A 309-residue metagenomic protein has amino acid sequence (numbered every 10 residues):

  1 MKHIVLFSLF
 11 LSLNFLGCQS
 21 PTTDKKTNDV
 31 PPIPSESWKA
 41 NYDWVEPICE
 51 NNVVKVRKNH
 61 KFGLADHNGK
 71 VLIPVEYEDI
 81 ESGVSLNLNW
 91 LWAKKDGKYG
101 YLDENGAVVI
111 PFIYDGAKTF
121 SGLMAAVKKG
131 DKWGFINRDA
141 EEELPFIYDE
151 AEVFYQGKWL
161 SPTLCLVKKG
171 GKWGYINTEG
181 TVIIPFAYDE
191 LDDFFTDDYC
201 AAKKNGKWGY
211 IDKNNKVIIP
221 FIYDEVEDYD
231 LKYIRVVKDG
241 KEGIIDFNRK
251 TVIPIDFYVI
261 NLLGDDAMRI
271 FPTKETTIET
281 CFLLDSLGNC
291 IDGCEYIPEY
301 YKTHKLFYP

Functional and structural regions predicted by a protein language model:
I4-L13: Sec-dependent N-terminal signal peptides
F15-G17: C-terminal motif of bacterial Sec signal peptides marking the signal peptidase cleavage site
P21-P309: Residue-level detector of conserved, function-critical positions
